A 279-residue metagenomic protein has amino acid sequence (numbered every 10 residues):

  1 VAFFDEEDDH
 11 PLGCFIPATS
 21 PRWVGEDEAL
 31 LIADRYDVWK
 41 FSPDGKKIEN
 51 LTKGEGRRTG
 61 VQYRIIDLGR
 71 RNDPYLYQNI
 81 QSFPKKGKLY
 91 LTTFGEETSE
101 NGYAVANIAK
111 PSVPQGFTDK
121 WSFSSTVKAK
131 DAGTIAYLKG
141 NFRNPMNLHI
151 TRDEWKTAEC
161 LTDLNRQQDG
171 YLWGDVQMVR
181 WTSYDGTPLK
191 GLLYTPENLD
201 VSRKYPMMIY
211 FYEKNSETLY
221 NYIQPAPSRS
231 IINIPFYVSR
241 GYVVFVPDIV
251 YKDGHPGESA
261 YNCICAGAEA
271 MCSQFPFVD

Functional and structural regions predicted by a protein language model:
V1-F15, T52-L76, D163-Q177: Surface-exposed loop and turn segments in beta-propeller and other repeat-based domains that flank or scaffold
E7-P11, S112-F117: A short beta-strand motif characteristic of beta-propeller blades
D9-N50: Repeat-solenoid scaffold signature
L12-G25, R64-K86, V127-K130: Structural signature of eukaryotic scaffold interfaces centered on beta-propeller domains
I32, Y90-T92, I135-L138: Residue position within the beta-strands of beta-propeller blades
D37-S42, E97-V105, R143-I150: Structural motif
P43-K46, N107-K110, R152-E154: Short loop/turn segments that connect beta-strands within beta-propeller blades
F123-D279: Serine-hydrolase catalytic core recognition
